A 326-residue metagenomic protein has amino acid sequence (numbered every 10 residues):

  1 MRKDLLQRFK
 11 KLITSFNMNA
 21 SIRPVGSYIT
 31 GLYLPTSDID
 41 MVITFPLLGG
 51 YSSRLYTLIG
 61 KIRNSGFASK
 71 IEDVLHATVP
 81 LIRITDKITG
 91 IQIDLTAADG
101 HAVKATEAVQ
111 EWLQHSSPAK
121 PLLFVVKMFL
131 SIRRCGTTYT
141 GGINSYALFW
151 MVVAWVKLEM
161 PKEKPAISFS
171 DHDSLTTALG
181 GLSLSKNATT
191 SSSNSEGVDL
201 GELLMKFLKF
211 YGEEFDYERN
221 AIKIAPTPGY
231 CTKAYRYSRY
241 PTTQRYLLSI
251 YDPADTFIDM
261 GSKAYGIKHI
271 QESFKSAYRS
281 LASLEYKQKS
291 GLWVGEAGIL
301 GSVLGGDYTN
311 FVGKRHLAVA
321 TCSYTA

Functional and structural regions predicted by a protein language model:
M1-P24: Helical scaffold of the NTase/Pol beta-like nucleotidyltransferase catalytic core
R8-K11, V25-T30, G66-K70, T78-L81 (+2 more regions): Eukaryotic intrinsically disordered and solvent-exposed regulatory patches
I22-L32, L58, E72-L81, T140-A147 (+3 more regions): Short amphipathic alpha-helical segments embedded in low-complexity Lys/Glu-rich regions
G26-I62, L95-T96, V152: Catalytic metal-binding acidic patch
S27-T30, P46-G49, K87-G90, G100-A102 (+3 more regions): Conserved beta-strand elements of beta-rich interaction domains across eukaryotes, especially beta-propellers
T57-H101, P121, I132: Conserved catalytic core of two-metal-ion nucleotidyltransferases
K104-N144: Basic, alpha-helical interaction scaffolds
A154-A326: Pol beta-like nucleotidyltransferase catalytic core
